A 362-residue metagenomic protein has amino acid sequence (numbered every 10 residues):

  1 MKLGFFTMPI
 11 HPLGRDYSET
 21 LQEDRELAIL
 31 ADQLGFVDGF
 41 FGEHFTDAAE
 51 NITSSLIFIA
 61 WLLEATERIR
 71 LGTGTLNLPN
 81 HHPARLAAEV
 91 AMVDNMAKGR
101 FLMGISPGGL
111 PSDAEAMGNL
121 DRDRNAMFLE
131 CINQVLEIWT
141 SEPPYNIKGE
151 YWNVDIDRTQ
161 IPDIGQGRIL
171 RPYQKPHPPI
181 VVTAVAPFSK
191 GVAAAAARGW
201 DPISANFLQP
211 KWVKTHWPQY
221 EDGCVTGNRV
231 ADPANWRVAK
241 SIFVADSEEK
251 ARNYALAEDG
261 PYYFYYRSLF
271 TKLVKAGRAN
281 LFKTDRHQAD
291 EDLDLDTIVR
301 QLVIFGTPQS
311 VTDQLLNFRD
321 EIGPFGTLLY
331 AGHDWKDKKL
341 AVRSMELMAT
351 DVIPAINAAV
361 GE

Functional and structural regions predicted by a protein language model:
M1-L71, P176-P178: N-terminal beta1-alpha1-beta2 module of alpha/beta enzyme domains
L3, G35, E43, L62 (+8 more regions): Conserved, mostly hydrophobic/aromatic
L3-F5, G39-F41, L71-G74, F101-I105 (+4 more regions): Hydrophobic faces of well-ordered beta-strands that scaffold small-molecule active sites in alpha/beta enzyme cores
T7-L21, L76-A84, H177-P187, R300-G306: Active-site mouth loops of central-metabolism enzymes
D32, I59-E67, V90, D94-F101 (+3 more regions): Acidic (Asp/Glu)-rich catalytic clusters
D38-L62, N77, G109, F207-L208 (+1 more regions): Glycine-rich, proline-tolerant flexible connector loops at the mouths of alpha/beta enzymes
H82-R198, K211-P218, V225-T226: Internal, glycine-rich beta/alpha segment that forms the wall or movable "lid" of small-molecule/cofactor binding
N125-R171, K211-I322, A359-E362: An alpha-helical appendage that flanks or caps ligand/catalytic pockets
